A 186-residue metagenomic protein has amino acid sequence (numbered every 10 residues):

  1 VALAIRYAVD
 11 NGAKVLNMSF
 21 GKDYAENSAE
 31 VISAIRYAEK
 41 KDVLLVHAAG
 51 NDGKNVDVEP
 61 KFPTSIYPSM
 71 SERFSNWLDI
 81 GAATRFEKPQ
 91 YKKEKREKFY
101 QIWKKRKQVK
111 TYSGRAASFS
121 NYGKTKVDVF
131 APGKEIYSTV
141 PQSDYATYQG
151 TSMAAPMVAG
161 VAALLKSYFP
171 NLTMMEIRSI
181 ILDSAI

Functional and structural regions predicted by a protein language model:
V1-N76, P141-A155: Substrate-binding/access-modulating region of protease and related hydrolase catalytic domains
R6, K14-V15, A131-I186: Hydrolase catalytic cores
N11-K14, A25-N27, S69-W77, N121-K126 (+1 more regions): Subtilisin-like serine protease catalytic core
G21, A82-R85, A185: Flexible loop residues that form catalytic and substrate-binding hotspots at small-molecule/glycan-binding clefts
V31-R36, V58-I66, R73-T84, R106-N121 (+1 more regions): Glycine-rich, flexible loop segments associated with nucleotide phosphate handling
N51, A83, L164: Active-site pre-Tyr helix/loop in NAD(P)-dependent dehydrogenases
A82-M153: Catalytic-core environment of secreted peptidases
